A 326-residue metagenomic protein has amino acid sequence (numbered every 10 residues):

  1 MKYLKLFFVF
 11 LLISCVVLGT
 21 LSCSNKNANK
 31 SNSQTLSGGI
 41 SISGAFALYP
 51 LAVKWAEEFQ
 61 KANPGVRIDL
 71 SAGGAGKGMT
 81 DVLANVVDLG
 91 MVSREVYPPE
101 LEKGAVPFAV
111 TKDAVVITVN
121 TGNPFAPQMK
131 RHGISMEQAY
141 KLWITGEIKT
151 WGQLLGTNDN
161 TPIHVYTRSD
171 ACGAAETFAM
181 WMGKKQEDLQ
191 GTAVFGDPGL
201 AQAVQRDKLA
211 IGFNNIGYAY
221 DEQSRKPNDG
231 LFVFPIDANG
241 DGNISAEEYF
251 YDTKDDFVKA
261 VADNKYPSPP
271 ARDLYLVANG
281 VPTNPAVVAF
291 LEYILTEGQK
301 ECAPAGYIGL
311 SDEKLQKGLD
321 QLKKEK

Functional and structural regions predicted by a protein language model:
M1-G38: Short, low-complexity disordered leader/linker segments with a strong preference for bacterial N-terminal type II
C23-L83, V92-V96, L101, V106-A109 (+2 more regions): Exported/periplasmic ABC-transporter solute-binding proteins
V86: Conserved functional loop/turn residues at catalytic and ligand-binding sites
